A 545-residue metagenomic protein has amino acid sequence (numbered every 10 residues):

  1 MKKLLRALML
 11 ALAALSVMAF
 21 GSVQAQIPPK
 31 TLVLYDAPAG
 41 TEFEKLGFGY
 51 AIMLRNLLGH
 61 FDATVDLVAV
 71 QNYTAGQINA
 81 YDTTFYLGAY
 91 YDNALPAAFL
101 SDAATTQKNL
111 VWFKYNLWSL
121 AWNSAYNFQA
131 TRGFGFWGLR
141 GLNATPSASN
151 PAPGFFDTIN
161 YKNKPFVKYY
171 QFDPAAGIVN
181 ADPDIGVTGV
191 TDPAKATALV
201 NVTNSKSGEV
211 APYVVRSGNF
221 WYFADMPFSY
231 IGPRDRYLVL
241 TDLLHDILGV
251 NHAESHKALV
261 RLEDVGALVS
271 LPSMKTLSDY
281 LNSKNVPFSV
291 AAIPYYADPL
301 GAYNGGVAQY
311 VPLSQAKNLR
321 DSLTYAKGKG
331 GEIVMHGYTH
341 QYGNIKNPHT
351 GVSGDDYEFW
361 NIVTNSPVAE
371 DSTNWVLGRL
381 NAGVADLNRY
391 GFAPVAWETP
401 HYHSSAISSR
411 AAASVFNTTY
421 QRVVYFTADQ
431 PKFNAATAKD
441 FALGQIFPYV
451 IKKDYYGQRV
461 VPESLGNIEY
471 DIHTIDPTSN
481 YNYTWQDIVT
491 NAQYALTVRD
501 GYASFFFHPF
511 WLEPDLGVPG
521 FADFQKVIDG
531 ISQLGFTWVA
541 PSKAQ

Functional and structural regions predicted by a protein language model:
T41-L120, L271-K275, L300-G301: Helical hinge/lid and interdomain linker segments adjacent to catalytic or ligand-binding clefts that mediate domain
T64-L67, L244-E254, P272, T276-P299 (+4 more regions): C-terminal domain-boundary segment and adjacent tail
Y90-Q171: A glycine-rich, often tryptophan-bearing local segment used as a flexible ligand/cofactor-contacting loop or short
W118-S124, P287-I407, Y502-W511, K543: Metal-dependent polysaccharide deacetylase catalytic core of the NodB/CE4 family, i.e., the active-site-bearing domain
T145-G218: Catalytic beta-strand/loop cores that center a nucleophilic Ser/Cys/Thr and support acyl-enzyme chemistry
G177, S366-K452, L516: Catalytic domains of cell-wall/extracellular-matrix polysaccharide-remodeling enzymes, centered on de-N-acetylation
G189, N201-K257: Non-catalytic propeptide/linker segments at domain boundaries
V250, K257-A267, L271, N374 (+2 more regions): Catalytic grooves of carbohydrate-active enzymes
